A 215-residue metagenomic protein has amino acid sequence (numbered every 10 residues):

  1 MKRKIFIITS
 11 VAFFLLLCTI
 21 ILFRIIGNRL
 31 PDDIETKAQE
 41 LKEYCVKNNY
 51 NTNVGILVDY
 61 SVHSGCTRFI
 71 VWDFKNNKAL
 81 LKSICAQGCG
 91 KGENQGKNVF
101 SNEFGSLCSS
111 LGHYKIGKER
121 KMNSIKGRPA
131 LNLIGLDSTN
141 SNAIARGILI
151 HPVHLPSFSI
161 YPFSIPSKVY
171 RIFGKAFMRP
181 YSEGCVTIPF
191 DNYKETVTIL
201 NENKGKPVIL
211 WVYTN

Functional and structural regions predicted by a protein language model:
M1-L15: N-terminal Sec-pathway targeting helices
L15-R24: Hydrophobic alpha-helical membrane-insertion segments, chiefly the h-region of N-terminal signal peptides
F23-E183, F190-N215: Cell wall/extracellular polymer interaction/catalysis modules
